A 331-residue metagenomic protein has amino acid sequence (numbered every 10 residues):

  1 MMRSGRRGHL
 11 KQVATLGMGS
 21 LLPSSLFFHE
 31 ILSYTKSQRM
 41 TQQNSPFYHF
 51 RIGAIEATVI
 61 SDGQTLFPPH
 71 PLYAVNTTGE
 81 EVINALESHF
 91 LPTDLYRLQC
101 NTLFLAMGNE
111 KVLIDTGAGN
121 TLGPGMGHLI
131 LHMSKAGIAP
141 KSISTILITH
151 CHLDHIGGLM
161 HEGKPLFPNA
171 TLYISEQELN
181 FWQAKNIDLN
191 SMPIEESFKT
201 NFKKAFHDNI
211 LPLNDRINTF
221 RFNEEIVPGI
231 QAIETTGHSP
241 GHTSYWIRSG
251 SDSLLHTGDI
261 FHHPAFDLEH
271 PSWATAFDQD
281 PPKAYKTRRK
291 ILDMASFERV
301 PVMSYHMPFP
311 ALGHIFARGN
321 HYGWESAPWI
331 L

Functional and structural regions predicted by a protein language model:
M2, G8-I31: N-terminal export signals
S24-V59: C-terminal segment of N-terminal export signals and the immediately downstream linker at the start of the mature
P46-A136, S244-D259: Conserved beta-strand hairpin/beta-sheet module of binuclear metal-dependent hydrolase folds, prominently
A54, L105, D115, I143 (+6 more regions): Divalent metal-coordination and catalytic microenvironments
D62, T116-G119, C151, Q177-E178 (+3 more regions): Active-site metal-binding loops of divalent metal-dependent hydrolases
P124-Y173: Active-site metal-binding motif and surrounding structural segment of the metallo-beta-lactamase
G127, S134-I138, S142, E176-E234 (+2 more regions): Metallo-beta-lactamase
G250-L331: Cap/insert and terminal regions of metallo-dependent hydrolase folds
